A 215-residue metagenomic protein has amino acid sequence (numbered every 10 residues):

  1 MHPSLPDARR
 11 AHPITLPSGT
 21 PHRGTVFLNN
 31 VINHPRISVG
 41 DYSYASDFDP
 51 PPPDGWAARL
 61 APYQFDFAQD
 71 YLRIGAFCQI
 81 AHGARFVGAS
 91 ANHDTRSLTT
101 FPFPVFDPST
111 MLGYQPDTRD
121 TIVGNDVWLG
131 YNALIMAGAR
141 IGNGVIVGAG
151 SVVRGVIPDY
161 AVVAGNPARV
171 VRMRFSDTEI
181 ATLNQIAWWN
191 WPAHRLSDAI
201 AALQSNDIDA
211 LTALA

Functional and structural regions predicted by a protein language model:
M1-R36: Extended, small-residue-rich solenoid/repeat segments and analogous flexible loops that form exposed scaffolds
H2-A11, F106, M111-M136, A168-A215: C-terminal segments of enzyme domains that contribute to small-molecule binding surfaces
L5-P13, S18, G150-R154, P158-P167 (+1 more regions): Compositionally biased, low-hydrophobicity segments enriched in charged and small polar residues
T25-H93, P104, S109-V171: Structural signal for interior beta-strand "rungs" in well-ordered beta-sheet cores of soluble enzyme domains
T95, V162, D177-E179: Short, glycine/charged-enriched secondary-structure capping and boundary segments
S97-P102: Peri-membrane helix termini and adjoining interfacial loops of integral membrane proteins
